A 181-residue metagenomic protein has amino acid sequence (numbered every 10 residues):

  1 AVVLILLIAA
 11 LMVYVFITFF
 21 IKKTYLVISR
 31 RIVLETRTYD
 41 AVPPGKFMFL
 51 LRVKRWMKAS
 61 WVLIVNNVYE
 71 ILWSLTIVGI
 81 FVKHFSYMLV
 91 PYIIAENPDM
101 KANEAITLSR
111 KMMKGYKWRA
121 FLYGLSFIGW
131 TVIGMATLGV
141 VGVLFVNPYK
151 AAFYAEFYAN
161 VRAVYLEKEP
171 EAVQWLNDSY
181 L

Functional and structural regions predicted by a protein language model:
A1-L181: Hydrophobic alpha-helical membrane segments
